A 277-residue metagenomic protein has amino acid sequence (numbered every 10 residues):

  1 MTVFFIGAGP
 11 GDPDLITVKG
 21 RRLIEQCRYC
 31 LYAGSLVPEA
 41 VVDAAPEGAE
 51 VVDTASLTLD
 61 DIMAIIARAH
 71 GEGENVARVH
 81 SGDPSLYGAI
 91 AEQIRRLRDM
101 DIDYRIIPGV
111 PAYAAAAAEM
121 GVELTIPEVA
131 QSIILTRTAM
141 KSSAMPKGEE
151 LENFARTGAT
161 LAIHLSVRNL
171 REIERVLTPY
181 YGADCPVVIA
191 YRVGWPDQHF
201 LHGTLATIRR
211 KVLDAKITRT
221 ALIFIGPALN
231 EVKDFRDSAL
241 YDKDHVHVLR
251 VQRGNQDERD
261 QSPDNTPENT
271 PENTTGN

Functional and structural regions predicted by a protein language model:
M1-V110, A115: Class I S-adenosyl-L-methionine
M1-V3, D83-T157, L201-H202: Class I SAM-dependent methyltransferase SAM-binding "motif I" and its flanking Rossmann-like core
T2-V3, D61, E72-V76, S132 (+2 more regions): A contiguous loop/helix-start segment that scaffolds small-molecule binding in enzyme catalytic cores
D14-G20, P38, M63-I65, G121-V122 (+3 more regions): A generic local structural motif
C27, R96-D103, P127, R209-I217: Structural recognition of alpha->loop->beta junctions
D43-A44, E119, V176: Residue-level signal for well-ordered alpha-helical positions
